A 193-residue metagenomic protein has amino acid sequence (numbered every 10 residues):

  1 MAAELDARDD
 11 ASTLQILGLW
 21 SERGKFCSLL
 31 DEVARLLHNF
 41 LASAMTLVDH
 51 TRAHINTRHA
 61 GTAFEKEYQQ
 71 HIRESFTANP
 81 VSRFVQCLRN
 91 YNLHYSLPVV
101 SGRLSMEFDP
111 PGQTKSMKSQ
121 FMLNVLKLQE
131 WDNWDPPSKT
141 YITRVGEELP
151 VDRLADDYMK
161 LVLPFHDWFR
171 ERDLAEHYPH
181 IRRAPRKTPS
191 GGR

Functional and structural regions predicted by a protein language model:
M1-A34, F64-R193: Acidic, Ser/Thr/Gly/Pro-rich intrinsically disordered interaction regions
H38-L41, M45-P80: Short N-terminal edge-element motif at the start of the domain
